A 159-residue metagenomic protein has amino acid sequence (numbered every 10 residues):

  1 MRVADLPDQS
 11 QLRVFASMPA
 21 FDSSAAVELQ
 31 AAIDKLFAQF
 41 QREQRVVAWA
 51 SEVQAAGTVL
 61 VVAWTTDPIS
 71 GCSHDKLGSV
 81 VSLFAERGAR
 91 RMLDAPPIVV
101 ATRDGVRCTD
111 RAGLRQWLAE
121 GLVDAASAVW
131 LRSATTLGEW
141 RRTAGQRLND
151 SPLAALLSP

Functional and structural regions predicted by a protein language model:
M1-P19: Long, amphipathic alpha-helical "stalk/connector" segments that mediate intersubunit docking and mechanical coupling
A4-L6, E52, R90: A general structural signal for short secondary-structure junctions and capping/turn motifs
Q9-V14, A55-T65: Glycine-rich, often proline-containing surface loops adjacent to acidic residues and nearby aromatics that form
S17-R45: Surface-exposed, low-hydrophobicity interaction/linker segments
L36-V47, R91, G121-A125: Short secondary-structure junctions and interdomain/linker hinges
R45-T58: Short edge beta-strands and adjacent turn/loop segments
V62-M92: Helix-adjacent hinge/juxtasegments
M92-P159: Terminal interaction module
